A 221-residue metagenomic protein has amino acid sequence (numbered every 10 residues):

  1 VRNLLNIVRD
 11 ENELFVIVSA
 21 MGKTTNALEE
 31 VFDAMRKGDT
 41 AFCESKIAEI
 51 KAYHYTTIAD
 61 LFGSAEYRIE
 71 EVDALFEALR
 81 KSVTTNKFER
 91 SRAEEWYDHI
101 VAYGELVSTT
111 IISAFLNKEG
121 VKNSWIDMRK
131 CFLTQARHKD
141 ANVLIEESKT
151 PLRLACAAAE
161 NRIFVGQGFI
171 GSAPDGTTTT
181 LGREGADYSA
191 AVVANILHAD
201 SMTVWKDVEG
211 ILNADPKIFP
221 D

Functional and structural regions predicted by a protein language model:
V1-D221: Nucleotide/pyrophosphate-binding catalytic subdomain
